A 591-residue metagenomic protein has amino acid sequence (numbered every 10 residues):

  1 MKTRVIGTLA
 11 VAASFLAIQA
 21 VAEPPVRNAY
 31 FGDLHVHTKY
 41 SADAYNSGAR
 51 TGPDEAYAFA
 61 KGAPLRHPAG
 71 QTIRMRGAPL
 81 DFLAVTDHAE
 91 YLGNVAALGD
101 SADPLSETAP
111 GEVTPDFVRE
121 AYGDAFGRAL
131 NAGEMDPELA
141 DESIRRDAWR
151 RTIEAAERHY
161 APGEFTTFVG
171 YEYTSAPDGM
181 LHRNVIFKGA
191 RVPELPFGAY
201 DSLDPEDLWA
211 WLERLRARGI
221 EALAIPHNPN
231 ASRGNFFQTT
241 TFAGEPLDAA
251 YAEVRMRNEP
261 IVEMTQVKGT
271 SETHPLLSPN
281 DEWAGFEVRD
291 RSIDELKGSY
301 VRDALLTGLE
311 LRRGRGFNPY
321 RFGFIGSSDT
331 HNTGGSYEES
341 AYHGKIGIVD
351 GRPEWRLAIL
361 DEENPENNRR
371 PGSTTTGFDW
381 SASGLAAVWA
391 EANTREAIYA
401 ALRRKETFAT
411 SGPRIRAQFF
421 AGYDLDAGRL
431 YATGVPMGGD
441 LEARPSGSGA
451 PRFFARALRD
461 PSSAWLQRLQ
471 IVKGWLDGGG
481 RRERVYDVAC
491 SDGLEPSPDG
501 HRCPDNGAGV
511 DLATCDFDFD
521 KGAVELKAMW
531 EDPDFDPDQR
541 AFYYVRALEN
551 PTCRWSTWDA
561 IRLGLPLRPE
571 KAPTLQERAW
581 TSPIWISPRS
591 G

Functional and structural regions predicted by a protein language model:
M1-R4: Positively charged n-region of N-terminal signal peptides that target proteins for export
G7-A17: Bacterial N-terminal signal peptides
A22-P53, Y57, H67-A109, D141 (+4 more regions): C-terminal functional module detector
V36-N46, P104, P110-V113, F126-M135 (+1 more regions): Enzymes and membrane/adaptor proteins characterized by extended Gly/Ser/Thr/Asp/Glu-rich, aromatic-dotted
E90, D124-T166: Long, well-ordered early-domain segments
P110-A132, D499-R502, L512-T514: Low-complexity, serine/threonine/proline-enriched polar segments
E142, R158-G163, T174, L181 (+2 more regions): A conserved hydrophobic secondary-structure block that centers on an alpha-helix together with its immediately flanking
F197-A199, D207-W211: Acidic, metal/ion-coordinating pockets
